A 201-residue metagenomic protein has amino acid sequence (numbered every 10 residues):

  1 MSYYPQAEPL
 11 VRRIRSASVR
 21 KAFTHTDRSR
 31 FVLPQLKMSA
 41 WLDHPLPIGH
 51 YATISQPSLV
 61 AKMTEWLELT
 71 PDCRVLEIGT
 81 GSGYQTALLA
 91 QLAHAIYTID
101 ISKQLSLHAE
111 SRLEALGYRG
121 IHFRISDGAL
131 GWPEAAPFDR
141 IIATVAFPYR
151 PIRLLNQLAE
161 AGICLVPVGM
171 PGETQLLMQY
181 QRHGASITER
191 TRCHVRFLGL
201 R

Functional and structural regions predicted by a protein language model:
M1-L76, Y84-L88, L92, L105-R119 (+1 more regions): Class I SAM-dependent transferase core
E68-I187: Conserved nucleotide-cofactor-binding alpha/beta core module
